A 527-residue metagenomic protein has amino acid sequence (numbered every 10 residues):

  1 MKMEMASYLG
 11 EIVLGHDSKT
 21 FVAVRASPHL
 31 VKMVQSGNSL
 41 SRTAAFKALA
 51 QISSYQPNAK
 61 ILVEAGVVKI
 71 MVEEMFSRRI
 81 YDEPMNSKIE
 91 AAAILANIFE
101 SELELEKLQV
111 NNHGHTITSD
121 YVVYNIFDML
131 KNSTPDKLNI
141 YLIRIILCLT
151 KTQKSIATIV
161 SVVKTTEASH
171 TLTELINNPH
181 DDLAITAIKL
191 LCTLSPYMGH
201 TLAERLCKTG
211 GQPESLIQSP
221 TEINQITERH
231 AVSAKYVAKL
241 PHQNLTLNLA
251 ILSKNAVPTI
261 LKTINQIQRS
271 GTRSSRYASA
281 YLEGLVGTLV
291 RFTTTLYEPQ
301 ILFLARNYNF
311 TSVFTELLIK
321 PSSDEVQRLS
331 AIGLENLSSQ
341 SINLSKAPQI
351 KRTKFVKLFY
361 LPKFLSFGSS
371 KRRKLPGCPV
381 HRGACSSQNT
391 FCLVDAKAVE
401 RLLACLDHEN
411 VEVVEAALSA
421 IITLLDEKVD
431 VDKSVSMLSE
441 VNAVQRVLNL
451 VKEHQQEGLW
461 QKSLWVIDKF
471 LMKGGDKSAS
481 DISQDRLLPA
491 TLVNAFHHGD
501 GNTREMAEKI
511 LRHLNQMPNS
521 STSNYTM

Functional and structural regions predicted by a protein language model:
M1-V13, Q35-S54, E64, R79-L103 (+13 more regions): Alpha-helical solenoid repeats of the armadillo/HEAT superfamily in eukaryotic scaffolding/adaptor proteins
S7-G10, P28-V31, A50, K60 (+17 more regions): Register-specific detector for alpha-helical tandem repeat solenoids, activating on a conserved position within each
Y8-L9, V13-F21, T390: Alpha-helical solenoid scaffolds in large eukaryotic transport, assembly, and signaling factors
V22-L30, V63-V72, F76, E90 (+12 more regions): Alpha-helical scaffold repeats of the Armadillo/HEAT/TPR superfamily
Q56-P57, V110-N111, I156-T158, Q218 (+4 more regions): Leucine-rich repeat
T158-V160, N177, A187, G199-R205 (+6 more regions): Long, internal scaffold/assembly segments composed of regular secondary structure
L318: Acidic/His- and Gly-rich active-site-bordering loop/insert found across diverse amide/peptide-bond hydrolases
